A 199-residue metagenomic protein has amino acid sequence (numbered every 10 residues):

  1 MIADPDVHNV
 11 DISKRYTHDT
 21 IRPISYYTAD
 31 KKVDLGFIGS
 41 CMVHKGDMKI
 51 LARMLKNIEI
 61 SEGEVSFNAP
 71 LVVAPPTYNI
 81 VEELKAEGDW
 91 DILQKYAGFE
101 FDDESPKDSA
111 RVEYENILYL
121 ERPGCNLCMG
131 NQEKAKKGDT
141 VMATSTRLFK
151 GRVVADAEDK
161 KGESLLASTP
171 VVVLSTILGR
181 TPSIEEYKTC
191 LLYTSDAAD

Functional and structural regions predicted by a protein language model:
M1-F67, V73-A97, Y114-I117, E121: Accessory "access/gating" subregions that flank catalytic or transport cores
M1-I2, T28-K31, G63-S66, R111-E113 (+3 more regions): Solvent-exposed alpha-helices and their adjacent loops that cap or buttress functional pockets in soluble metabolic
S13-T17, C41-H44, P76-I80, D89 (+5 more regions): Short, glycine-/Ser/Thr-/acidic-enriched flexible segments
I21-I24, N126-M129, E158-K160: Glycine-rich, charged/polar anion/phosphate-binding loops that engage phosphate groups from diverse ligands
K56, I60, G98-F101, L118 (+3 more regions): Generic secondary-structure signature for well-ordered alpha-helical cores
W90-M129, V153: Phosphate/diphosphate-binding loops
K134-L191: Mobile "lid/hinge" segments at catalytic clefts and subdomain interfaces of large enzymes
Y193-D199: Conserved small/polar residues in nucleotide/adenosyl-binding loops
